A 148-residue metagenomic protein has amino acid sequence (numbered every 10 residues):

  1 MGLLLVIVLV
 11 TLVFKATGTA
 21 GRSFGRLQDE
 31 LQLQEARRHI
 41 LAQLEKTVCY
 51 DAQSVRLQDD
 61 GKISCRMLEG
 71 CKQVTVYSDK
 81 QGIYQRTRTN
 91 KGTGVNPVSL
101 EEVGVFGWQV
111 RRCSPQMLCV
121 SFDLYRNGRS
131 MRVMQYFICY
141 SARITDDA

Functional and structural regions predicted by a protein language model:
M1-A42: Aliphatic-rich helix starts adjacent to a transmembrane/signal segment
T17, F24, Q43-K46, V74-Q81: Broad hydrophobic/π-residue packing in well-ordered secondary structure
H39-D60: Alpha-helix exit/C-cap motif
C49, G82-R86, S141: Short, cationic motifs built from Arg/Lys/His that form the positively charged side of catalytic pockets
S54-C119, R129-R132, D147-A148: Type IV pilin-like appendage domain
D123-N127: Beta-strand-rich extracellular modules
M134-A148: Short, low-complexity, Pro/Ser/Thr/Gly-rich segments in the mature regions of secreted, periplasmic
